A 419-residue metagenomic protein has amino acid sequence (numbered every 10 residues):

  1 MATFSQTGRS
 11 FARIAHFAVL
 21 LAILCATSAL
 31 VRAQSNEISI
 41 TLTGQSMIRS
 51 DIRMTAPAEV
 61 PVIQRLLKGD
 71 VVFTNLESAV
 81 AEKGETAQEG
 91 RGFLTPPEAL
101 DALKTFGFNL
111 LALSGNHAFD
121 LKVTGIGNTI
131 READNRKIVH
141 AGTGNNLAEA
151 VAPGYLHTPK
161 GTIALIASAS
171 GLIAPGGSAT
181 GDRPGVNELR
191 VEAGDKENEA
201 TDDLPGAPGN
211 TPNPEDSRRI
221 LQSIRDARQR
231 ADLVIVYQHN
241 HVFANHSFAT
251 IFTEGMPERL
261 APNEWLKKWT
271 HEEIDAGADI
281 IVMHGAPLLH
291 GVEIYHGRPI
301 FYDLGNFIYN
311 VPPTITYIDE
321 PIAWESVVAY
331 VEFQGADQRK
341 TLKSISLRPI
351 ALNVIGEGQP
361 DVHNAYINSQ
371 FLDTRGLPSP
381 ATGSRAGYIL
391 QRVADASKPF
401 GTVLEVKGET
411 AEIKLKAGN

Functional and structural regions predicted by a protein language model:
A2-V19: Bacterial N-terminal signal peptides that target proteins for export
T7, A12, T27-L30, V80 (+1 more regions): Serine/proline-rich low-complexity intrinsically disordered segments, especially terminal tails, linkers
A15-A29: Bacterial N-terminal signal peptides
A33-N419: Acidic, metal/ion-coordinating pockets
